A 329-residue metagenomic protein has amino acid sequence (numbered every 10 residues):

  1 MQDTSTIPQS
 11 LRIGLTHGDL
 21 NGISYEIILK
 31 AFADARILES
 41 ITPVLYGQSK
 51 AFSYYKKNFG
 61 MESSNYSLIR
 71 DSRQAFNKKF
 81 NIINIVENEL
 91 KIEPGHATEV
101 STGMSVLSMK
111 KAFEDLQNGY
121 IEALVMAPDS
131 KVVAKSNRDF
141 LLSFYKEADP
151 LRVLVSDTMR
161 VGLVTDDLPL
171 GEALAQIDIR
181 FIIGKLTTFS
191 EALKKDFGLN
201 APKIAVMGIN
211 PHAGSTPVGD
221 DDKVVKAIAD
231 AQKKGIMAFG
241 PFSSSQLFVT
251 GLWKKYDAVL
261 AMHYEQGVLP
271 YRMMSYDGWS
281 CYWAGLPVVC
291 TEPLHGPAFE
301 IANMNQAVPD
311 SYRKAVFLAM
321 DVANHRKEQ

Functional and structural regions predicted by a protein language model:
Q2-Q329: Anion-binding alpha/beta catalytic cores of soluble intermediary-metabolism enzymes, centered on
